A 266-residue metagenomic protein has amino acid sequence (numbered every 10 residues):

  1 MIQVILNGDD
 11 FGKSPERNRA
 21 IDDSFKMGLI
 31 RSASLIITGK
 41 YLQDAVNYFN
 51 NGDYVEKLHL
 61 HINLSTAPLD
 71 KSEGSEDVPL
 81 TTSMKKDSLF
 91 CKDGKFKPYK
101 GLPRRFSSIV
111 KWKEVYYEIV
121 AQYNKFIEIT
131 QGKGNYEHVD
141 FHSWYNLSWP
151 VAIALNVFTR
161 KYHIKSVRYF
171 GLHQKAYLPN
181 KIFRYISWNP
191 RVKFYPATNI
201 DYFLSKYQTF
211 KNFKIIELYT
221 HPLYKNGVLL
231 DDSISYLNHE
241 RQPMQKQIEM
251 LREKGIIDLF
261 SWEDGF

Functional and structural regions predicted by a protein language model:
M1-I5, P15-H138, N146-F266: Terminal accessory/targeting
G8-G12: DG-centered beta-turn motif at the end of beta-strands
S143: Active-site histidine-anchored catalytic micro-motif
